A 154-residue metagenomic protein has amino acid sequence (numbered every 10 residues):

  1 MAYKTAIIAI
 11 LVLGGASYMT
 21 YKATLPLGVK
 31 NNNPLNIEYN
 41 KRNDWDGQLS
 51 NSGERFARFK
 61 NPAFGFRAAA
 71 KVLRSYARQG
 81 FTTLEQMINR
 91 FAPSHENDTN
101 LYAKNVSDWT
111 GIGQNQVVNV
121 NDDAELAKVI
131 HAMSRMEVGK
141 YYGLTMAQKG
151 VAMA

Functional and structural regions predicted by a protein language model:
M1-T5: Positively charged n-region of N-terminal signal peptides that target proteins for export
A6-I8, G15-A154: Cell-wall polysaccharide-cleaving catalytic domain and substrate-binding groove, primarily in peptidoglycan/chitin
